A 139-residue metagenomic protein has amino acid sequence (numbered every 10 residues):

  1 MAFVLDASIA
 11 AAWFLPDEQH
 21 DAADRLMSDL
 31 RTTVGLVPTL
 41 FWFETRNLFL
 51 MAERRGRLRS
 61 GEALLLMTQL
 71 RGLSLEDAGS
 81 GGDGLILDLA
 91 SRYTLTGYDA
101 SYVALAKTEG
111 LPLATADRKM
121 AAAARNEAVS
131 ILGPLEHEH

Functional and structural regions predicted by a protein language model:
M1-L40, A52-G61, E127, E138: Short, well-structured N-terminal submotif of metal-dependent ribonuclease cores
A2, L95, V103-H139: Acidic, PIN/NYN-like endoribonuclease modules and their adjacent C-terminal/linker elements
A11, F49-E53, S74, G110: Short amphipathic alpha-helical interaction patches enriched in hydrophobic/aromatic residues with interspersed Lys/Arg
E18, L40-F41, G81, S101 (+1 more regions): Short beta->alpha linker loops
T32-G35, L75, T108-P112: Short active-site oxyanion
P38, Y98, A116: Replace "coordinates the UDP/GDP/TDP-sugar" with "coordinates nucleotide-activated sugar donors
T39-W42, E62-Y93: Acidic catalytic patch
